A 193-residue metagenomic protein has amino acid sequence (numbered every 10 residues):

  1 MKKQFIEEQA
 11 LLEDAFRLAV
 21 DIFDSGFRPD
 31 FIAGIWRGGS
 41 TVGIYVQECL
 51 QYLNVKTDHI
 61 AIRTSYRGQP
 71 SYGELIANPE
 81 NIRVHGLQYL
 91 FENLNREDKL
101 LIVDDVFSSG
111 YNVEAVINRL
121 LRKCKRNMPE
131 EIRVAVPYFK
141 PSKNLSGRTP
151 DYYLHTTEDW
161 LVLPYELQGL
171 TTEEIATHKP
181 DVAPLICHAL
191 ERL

Functional and structural regions predicted by a protein language model:
M1-L193: PRPP-associated nucleotide enzymes
